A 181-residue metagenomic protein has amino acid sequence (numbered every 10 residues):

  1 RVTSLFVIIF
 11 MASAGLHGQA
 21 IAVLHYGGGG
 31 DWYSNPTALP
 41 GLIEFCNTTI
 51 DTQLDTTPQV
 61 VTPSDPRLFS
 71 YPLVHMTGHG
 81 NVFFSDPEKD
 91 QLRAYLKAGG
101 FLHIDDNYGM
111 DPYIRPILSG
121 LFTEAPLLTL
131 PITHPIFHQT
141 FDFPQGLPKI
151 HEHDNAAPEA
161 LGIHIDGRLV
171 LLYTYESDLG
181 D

Functional and structural regions predicted by a protein language model:
S4-A14: Bacterial N-terminal signal peptides
L16-L73, T77-G80, D178-D181: Aromatic-Pro/Gly-enriched surface loop or interdomain linker that acts as a lid/target-recognition segment
A20, H25-G29, T37-A38, D111-D181: An acidic, glycine-rich "communication" segment
I21, L73-P112: Short alpha-beta junction capping motif
L42-Q53, T77, A94-A98, I117-A125: Structured segments of extracytoplasmic/periplasmic soluble domains in secreted or envelope-associated proteins
T52-T62, I104-N107, A125-I132: Surface-exposed patches in mature extracellular/periplasmic domains of secreted proteins
T57-P63, G80, S85-Q91, N155-E159: Alpha-helical scaffolding within the catalytic cores of extracellular/periplasmic polymer-degrading hydrolases
P66-S70, L96-K97, G162-G167: Extracellular/periplasmic catalytic domains that process cell-envelope and extracellular macromolecules
